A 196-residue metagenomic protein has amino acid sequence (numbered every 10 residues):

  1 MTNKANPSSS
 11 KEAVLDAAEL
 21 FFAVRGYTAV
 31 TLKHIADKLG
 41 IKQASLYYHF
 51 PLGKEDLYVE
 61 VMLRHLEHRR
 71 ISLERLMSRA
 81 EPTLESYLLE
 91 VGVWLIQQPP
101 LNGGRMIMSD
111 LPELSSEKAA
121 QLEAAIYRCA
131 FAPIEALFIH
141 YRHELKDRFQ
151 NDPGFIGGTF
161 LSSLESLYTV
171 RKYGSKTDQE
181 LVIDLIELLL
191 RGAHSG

Functional and structural regions predicted by a protein language model:
T2, S9, A13, A17 (+2 more regions): Helix-turn-helix
A17-V24, I71-L76, T159, S163-V170: Solvent-exposed, amphipathic alpha-helical segments
F21, H68, Q98, P133 (+2 more regions): Short alpha-helical functional segments enriched in proximate histidine and acidic residues
E60, E74-L101, P153-F160: Hydrophobic alpha-helical connector segments
M62-H68: Short, basic, alpha-helical segments at the C-terminal edge of helix-turn-helix-like DNA-binding modules
R70, E74, L101, E117-E144 (+1 more regions): Amphipathic alpha-helical packing segments from all-alpha helical-bundle domains
S86-E90, I96-Q121, E135, T169-K172: Amphipathic alpha-helical segments used for helix-helix packing
A132-H143, D147-Q150, G158-G196: C-terminal peripheral helix-coil segments that are non-catalytic and often amphipathic
